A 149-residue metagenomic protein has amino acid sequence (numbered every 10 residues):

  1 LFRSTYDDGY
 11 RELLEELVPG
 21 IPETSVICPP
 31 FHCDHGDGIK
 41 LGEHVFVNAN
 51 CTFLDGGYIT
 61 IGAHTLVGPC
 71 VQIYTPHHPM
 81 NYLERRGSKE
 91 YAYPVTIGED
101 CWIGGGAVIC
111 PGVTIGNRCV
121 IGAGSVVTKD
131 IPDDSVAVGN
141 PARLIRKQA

Functional and structural regions predicted by a protein language model:
L1-T24, A142-I145, A149: Terminal amphipathic alpha-helical/low-complexity segments used for targeting or macromolecular assembly
V26-C28: Conserved short histidine dyad/triad with adjacent acidic residue
F31-L41, F46-T114, N140-A149: Flexible, glycine/small-residue-enriched loop-and-beta-strand segment within the central core of proteins
V113, D134-S135: Extracytoplasmic/periplasmic beta-strand context in beta-sandwich domains, especially the cupredoxin/COX2 CuA-binding
I121, G139: Conserved G/P- and acidic residue-centered "switch" motifs that form tight phosphate/ATP-binding loops in soluble
V127-T128: Short hydrophobic beta-strand element within catalytic cores of glycosyltransferases and related nucleotide-activated
